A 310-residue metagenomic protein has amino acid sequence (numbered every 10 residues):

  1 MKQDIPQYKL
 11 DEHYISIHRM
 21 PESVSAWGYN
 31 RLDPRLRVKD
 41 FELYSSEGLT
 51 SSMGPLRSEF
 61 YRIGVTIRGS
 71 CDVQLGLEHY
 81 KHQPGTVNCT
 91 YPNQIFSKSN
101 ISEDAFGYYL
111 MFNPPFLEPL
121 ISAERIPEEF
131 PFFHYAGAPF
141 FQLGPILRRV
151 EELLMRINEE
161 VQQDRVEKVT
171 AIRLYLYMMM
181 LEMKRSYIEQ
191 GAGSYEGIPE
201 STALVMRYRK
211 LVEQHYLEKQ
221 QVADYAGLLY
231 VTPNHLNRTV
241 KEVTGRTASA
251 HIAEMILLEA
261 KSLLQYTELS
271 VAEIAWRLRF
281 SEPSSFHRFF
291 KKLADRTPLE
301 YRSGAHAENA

Functional and structural regions predicted by a protein language model:
M1-S70, E78-Y80: Generic protein-terminus/edge-of-domain signal
K2-Y8, S23-D33, S99-E159: A hydrophobic/aromatic-rich effector-binding and dimerization subdomain of bacterial HTH-type transcriptional regulators
D72-Q74, T90, F96-S102: Short beta-strand His + acidic residue motifs that chelate non-heme Fe in jelly-roll/DSBH and cupin folds
L77-C89: Short acidic-glycine-tyrosine-enriched beta hairpin
G85, L236, S285-F286, F290: Short hydrophobic/aromatic patch on the recognition helix
S102-D104, F140-G193: Compact structured core domains
D164-A171, L181-K210, Q214-D224, L228-L229 (+1 more regions): Short, Lys/Arg-enriched, Trp-marked, Pro/Gly-tolerant hinge/linker segments that flank
E242-S284, E300-A310: Terminal helix-turn-helix DNA-binding modules in bacterial transcription factors
